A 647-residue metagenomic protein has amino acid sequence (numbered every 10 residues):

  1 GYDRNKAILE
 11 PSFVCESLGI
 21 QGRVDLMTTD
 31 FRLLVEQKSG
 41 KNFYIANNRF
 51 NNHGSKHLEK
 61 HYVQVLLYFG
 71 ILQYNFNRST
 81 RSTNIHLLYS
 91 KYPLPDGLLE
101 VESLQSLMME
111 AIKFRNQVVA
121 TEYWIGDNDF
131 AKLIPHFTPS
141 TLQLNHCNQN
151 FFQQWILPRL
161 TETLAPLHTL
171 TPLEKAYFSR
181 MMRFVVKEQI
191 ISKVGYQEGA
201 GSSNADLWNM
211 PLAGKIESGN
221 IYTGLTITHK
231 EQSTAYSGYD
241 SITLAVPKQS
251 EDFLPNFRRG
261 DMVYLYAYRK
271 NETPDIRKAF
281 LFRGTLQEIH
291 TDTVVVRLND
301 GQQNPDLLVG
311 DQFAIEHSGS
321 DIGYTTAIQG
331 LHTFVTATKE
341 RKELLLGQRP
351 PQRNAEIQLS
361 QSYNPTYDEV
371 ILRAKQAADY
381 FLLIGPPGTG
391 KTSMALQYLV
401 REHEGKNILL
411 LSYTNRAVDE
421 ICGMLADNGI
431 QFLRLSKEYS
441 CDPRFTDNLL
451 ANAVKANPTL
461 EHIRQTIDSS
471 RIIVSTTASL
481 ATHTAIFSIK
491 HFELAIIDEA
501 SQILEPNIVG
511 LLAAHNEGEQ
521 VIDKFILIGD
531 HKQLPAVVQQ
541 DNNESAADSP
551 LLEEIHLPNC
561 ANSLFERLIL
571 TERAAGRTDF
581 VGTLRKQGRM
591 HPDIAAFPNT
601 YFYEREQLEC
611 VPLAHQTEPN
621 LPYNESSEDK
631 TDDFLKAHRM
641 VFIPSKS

Functional and structural regions predicted by a protein language model:
R4-R115: Mg2+/Mn2+-dependent nuclease catalytic core
L88-L94, E102-T121, D127, Q249-Q376 (+6 more regions): Pre-ATPase regulatory/linker segments immediately N-terminal to the P-loop/RecA-like helicase/translocase core
S103-R259, V294: A helicase ATPase "motif cassette" and its flanking acidic/Ser/Thr-rich regulatory loops
P255-R258, K375, D379, H462-S469 (+2 more regions): Short basic/glycine-enriched coil/helix segment immediately N-terminal to the Walker B
T366, A377-L383, G405-N407, R471: Pre-Walker A (Motif I) flank of P-loop NTPase domains
T389, M394-A426, L433-L435, V581-Q587: Conserved RecA-like ASCE P-loop NTPase motor core of nucleic-acid helicases/translocases
E404-G405, Y413-R416, N428, A478-L480 (+2 more regions): Conserved helicase motor core of SF1/SF2 NTP-dependent helicases
R444-I473: Conserved motor-coupling elements within RecA-like helicase/translocase cores
